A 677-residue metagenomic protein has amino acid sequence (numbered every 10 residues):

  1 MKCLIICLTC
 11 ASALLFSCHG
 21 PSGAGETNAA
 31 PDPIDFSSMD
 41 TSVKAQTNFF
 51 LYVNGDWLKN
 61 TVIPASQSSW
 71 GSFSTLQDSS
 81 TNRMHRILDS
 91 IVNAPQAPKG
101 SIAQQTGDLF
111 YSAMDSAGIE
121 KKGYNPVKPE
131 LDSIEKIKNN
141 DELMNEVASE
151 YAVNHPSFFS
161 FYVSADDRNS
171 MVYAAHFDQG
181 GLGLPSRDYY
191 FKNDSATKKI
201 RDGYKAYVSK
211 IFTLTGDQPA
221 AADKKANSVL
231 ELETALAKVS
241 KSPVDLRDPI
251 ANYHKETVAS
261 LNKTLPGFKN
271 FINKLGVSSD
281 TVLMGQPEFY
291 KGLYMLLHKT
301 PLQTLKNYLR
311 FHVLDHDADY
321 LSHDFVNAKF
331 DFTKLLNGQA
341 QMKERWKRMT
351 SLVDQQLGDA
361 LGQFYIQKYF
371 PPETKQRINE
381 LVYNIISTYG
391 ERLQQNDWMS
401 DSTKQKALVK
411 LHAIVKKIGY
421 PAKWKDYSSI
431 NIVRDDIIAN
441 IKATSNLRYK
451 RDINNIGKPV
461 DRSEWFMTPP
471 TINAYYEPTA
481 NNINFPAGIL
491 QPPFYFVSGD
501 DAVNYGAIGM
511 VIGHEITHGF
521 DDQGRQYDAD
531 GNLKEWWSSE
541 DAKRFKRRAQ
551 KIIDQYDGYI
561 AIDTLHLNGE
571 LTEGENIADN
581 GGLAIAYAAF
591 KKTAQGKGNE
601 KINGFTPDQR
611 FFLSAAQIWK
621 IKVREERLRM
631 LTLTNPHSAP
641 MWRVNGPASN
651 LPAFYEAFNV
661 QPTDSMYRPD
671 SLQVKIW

Functional and structural regions predicted by a protein language model:
M1-I5: Positively charged n-region of N-terminal signal peptides that target proteins for export
L14-S17: C-terminal motif of bacterial Sec signal peptides marking the signal peptidase cleavage site
H19-P21: Bacterial signal peptide processing site
A24-S37: Short, Gly/Pro- and small/polar-rich lid/capping loops
G25, L261-L265, L283, P287 (+4 more regions): Intrinsically disordered, low-complexity linker/terminal regions across diverse proteins
P33, T41, S79, S90 (+10 more regions): Coil residues (strongly favoring Ser/Thr
T41-T47, Y52-M114, G118: Active-site-surrounding "flap" and adjacent substrate/cofactor-binding loops of secreted or lumenal enzymes, prototyped
I91-E380, N384: Noncatalytic, helix-rich "gating/capping" subdomain that lines the substrate-entry/channel surface of large enzyme
